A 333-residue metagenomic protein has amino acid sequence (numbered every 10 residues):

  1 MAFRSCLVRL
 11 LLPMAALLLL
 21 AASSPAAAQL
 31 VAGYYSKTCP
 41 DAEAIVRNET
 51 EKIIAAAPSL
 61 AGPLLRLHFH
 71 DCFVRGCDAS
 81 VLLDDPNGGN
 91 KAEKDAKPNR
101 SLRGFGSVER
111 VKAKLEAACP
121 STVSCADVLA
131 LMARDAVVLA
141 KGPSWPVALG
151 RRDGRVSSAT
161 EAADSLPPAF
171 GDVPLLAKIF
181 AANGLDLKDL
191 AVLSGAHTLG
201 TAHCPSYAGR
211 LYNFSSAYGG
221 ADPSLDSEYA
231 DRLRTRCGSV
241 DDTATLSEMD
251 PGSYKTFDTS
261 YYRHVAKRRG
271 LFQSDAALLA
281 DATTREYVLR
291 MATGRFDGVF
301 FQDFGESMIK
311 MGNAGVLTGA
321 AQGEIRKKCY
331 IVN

Functional and structural regions predicted by a protein language model:
A2-N333: Catalytic cores of secreted/periplasmic or lumenal enzymes
